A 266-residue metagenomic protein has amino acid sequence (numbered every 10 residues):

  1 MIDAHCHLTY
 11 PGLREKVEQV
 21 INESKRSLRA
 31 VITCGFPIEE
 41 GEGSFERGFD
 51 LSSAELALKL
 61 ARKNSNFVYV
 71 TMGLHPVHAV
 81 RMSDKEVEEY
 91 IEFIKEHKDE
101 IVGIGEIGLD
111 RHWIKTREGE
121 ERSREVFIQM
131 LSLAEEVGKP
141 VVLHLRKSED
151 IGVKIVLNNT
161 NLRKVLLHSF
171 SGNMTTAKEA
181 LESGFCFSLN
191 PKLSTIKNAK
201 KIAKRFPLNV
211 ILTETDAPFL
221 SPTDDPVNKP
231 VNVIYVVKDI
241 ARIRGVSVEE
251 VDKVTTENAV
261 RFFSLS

Functional and structural regions predicted by a protein language model:
M1-S266: Mid-domain alpha/beta scaffold segments of enzyme catalytic cores
